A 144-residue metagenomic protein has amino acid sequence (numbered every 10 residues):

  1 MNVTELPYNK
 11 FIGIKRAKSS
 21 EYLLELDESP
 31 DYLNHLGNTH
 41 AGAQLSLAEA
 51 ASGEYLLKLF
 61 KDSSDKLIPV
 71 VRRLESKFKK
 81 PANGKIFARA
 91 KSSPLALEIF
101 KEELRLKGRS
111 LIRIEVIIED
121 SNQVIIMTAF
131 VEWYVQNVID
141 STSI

Functional and structural regions predicted by a protein language model:
M1, E5-F11, T128: N-terminal intrinsically disordered, cationic/polar leader segments that include organellar targeting peptides
P7-T39: Catalytic strand-loop segment that frames the active site of acyl-thioester-processing enzymes
K10-I14, R72-F78, I99-K101: Short structured motifs
G13-R16, V71-R73, R113, T128: Hydrophobic residues on conserved beta-strands that form the core of alpha/beta folds
L23-E25, E75, F87-K91, R113-E115 (+1 more regions): Beta-strand secondary-structure signal
D27-L57, D65-I68: Hot-dog-fold acyl-thioester-processing enzymes
Y55-L95: Hydrophobic beta-strand-centered segment that forms part of the acyl-chain substrate-binding groove
A82-N83, S93-I144: HotDog/MaoC-like acyl-thioester-processing domains
